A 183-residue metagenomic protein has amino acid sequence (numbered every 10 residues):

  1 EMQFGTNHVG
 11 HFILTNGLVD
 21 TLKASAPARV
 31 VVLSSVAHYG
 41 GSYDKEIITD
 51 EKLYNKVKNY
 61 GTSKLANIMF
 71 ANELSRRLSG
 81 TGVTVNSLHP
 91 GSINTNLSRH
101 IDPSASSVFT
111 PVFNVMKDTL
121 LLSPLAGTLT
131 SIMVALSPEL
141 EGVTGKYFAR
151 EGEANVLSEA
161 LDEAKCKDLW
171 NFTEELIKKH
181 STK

Functional and structural regions predicted by a protein language model:
E1-S104, L176-K183: Rossmann-fold NAD(P)H-dependent dehydrogenase/reductase core
D50-E51, S104-M116: A short C-terminal helix-loop "cap" of Rossmann-like NAD(P)-dependent dehydrogenase/epimerase domains
S63, S87, P111-A154, L161-K167: C-terminal helical subdomain
A71, F113, W170: Generic structural marker for isolated residues within well-ordered, non-membrane alpha-helices of soluble domains
E73, T130-M133, F172: Generic recognition of well-ordered alpha-helical segments
S158-K183: C-terminal amphipathic/interface module of NAD(P)-dependent oxidoreductases and related NAD-binding regulators
